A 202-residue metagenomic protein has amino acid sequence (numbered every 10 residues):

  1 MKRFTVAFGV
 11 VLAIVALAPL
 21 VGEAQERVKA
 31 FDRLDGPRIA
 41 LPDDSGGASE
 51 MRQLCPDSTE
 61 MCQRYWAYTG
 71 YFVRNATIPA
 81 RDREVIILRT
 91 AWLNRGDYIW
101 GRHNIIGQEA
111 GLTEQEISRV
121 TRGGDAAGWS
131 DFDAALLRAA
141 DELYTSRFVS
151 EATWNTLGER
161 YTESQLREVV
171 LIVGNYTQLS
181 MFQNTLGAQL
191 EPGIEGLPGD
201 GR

Functional and structural regions predicted by a protein language model:
M1-F4: Positively charged n-region of N-terminal signal peptides that target proteins for export
F8-P19: Bacterial N-terminal signal peptides
A24-A80, G201-R202: Mobile cap/lid helix-loop segments that border enzyme active or cofactor-binding sites and regulate substrate access
G47-E50, A80-N94, R167-V170: Alpha-helical scaffold segments that form or flank carboxylate-/histidine-based iron centers
C55, Y65-T69, V85-A91, V120-T121 (+2 more regions): Short alpha-helical scaffolding segments that buttress acidic/His motifs in well-ordered protein cores
E84-Q115: Conserved alpha-helical segments that form or flank metal/cofactor-binding pockets of metalloenzymes
S130-V170: Acidic/histidine-rich alpha-helical segments that form the ligand environment of transition-metal centers
L157-G158, T185-R202: Acidic, carboxylate-rich catalytic segments that either coordinate divalent cations
